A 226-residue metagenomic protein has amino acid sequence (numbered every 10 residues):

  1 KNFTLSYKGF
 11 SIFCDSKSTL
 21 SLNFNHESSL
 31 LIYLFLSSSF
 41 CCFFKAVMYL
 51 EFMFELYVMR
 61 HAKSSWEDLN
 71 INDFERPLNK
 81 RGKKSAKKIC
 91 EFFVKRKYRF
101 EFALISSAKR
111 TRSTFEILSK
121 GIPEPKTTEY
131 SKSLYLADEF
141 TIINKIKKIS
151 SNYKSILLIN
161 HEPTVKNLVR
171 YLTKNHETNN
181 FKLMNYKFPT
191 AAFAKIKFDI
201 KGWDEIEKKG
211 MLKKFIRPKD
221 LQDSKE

Functional and structural regions predicted by a protein language model:
K1-S29, Y33, S37-C42: Low-acidity, Ser/Thr- and Arg-rich intrinsically disordered low-complexity segments
F54-E55, M59-A137, F188: Active-site-proximal alpha-helix that buttresses catalytic centers in soluble enzyme cores
L56, K154-L157, F193: Residue-level preference for the first positions of well-ordered beta-strands
F74-R76, K120-I122, K147-K148, T173-E177: Glycine-rich, phosphate-binding/catalytic loops in enzymes
F100-G121, T127, K197-E226: Conserved histidine-centered catalytic loops in small-molecule metabolism enzymes
S133-Y171: Internal catalytic or translocation cores that form aromatic/hydrophobic pockets or channels for amphipathic metabolites
T173, E177-M211, F215: Domain-level recognition of soluble alpha/beta enzyme cores, biased toward histidine phosphatases/phosphomutases
